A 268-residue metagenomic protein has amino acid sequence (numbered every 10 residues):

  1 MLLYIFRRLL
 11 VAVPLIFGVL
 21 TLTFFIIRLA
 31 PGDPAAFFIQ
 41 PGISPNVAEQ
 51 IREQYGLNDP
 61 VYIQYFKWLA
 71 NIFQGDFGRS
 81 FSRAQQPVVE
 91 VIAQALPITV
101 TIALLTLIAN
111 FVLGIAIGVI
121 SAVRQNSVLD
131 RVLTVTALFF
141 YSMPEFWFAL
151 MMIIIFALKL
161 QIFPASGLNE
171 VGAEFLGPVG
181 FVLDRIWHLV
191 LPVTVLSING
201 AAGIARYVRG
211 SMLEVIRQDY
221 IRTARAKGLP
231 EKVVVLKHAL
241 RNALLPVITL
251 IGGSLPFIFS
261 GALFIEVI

Functional and structural regions predicted by a protein language model:
L2-Y4, V13-I16, L96-L129, F175-I268: Alpha-helical transmembrane segments of integral membrane proteins, especially multi-pass inner/plasma-membrane
L9, I51, V61-F77, V88 (+6 more regions): Hydrophobic alpha-helical segments of integral membrane proteins, encompassing both true transmembrane helices
A12, L20, G42, L138 (+3 more regions): Residue-level recognition of pore/gate-forming positions within transmembrane alpha-helices of multi-pass
L15-F66, F156, L160-V182: Hydrophobic alpha-helical transmembrane segments of membrane transport/permease proteins and related membrane-embedded
T23, I27, P31, A35 (+6 more regions): Membrane-water interface at transmembrane helix exits
A30-G32, S82, S121-N126, F156-Q161 (+3 more regions): Short helix-capping/hinge motifs at transmembrane helix termini and TM-loop junctions
N58-I115: An internal, D/E-rich "acidic patch" concept
V135-M143, W147-A201: Membrane-water interface segments at transmembrane-helix boundaries in multipass membrane proteins
